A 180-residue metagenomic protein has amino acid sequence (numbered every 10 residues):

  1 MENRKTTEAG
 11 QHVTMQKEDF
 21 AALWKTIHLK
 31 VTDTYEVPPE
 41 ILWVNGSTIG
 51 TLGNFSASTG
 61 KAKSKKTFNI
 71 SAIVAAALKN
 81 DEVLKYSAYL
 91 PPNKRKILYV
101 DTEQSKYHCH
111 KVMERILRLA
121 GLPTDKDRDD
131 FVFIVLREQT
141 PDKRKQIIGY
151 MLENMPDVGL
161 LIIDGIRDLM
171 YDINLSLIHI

Functional and structural regions predicted by a protein language model:
E2-Q11: Interdomain "pre-motor" coupling segment immediately N-terminal to P-loop NTPase/helicase cores
H12-I116: The Walker A/P-loop phosphate-binding site
P91-L175: Conserved inter-motif catalytic segment of the P-loop NTP-binding fold
I178-I180: Conserved small/polar residues in nucleotide/adenosyl-binding loops
